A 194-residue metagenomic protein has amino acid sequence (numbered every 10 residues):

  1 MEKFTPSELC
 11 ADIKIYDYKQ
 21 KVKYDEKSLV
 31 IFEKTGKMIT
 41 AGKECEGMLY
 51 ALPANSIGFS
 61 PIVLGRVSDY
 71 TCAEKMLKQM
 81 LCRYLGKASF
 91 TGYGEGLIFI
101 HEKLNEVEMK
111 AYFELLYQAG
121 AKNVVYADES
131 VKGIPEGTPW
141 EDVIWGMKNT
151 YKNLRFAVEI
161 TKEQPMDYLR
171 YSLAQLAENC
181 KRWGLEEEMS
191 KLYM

Functional and structural regions predicted by a protein language model:
M1-D25, F32-K37, C45-M194: Nucleotide/phosphate-binding catalytic cleft detector across ATP-hydrolyzing and phosphate-transferring enzymes
